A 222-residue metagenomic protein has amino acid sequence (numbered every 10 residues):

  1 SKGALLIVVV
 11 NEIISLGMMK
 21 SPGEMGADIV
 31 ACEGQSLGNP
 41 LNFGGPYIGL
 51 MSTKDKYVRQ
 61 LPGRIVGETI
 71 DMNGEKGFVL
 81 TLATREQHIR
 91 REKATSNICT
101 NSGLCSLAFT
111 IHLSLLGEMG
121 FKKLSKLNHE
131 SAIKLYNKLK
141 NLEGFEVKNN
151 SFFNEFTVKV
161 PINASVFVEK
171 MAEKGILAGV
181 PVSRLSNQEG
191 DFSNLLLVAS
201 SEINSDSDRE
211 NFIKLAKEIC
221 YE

Functional and structural regions predicted by a protein language model:
S1-G77, K140-E143, V147, V158 (+4 more regions): Conserved PLP-enzyme active-site core in the AAT-like
L37-E143, V147-N149: Active-site C-terminal subdomain of aminotransferase-like
L124, L135, F167-K170, D208-F212: Hydrophobic side chains in well-ordered alpha-helices
S151-V160: A short beta-alpha structural unit
V160-A164, E202-D206: Helix N-cap motif at beta-to-alpha junctions
G175, S205-D208: Flexible, low-complexity linker and terminal segments
A178: Conserved, well-structured core segments that form or line functional sites
